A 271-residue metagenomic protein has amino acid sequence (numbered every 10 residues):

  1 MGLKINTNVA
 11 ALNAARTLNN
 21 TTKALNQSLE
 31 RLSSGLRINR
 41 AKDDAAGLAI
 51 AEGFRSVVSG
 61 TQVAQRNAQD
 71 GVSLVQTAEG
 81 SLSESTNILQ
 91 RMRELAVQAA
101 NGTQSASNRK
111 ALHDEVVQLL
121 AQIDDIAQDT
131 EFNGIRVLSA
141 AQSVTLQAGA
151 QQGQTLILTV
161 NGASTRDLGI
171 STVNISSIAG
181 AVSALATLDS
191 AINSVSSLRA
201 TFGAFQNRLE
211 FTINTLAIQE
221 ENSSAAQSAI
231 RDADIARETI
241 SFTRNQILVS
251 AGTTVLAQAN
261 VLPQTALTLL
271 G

Functional and structural regions predicted by a protein language model:
M1-G271: Primary detection of the long, small/polar-rich alpha-helical "axial" segments characteristic of bacterial flagellar
